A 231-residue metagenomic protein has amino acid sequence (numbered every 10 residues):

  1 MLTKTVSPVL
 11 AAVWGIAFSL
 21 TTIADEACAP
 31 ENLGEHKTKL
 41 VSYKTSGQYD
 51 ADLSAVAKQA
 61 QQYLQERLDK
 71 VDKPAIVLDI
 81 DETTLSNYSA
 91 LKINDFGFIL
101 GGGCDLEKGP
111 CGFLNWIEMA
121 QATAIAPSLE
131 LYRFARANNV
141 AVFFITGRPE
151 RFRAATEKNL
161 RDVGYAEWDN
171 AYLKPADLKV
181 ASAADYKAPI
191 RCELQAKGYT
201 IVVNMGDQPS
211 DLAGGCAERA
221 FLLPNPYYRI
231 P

Functional and structural regions predicted by a protein language model:
M1-L10: Bacterial N-terminal signal peptides that target proteins for export
L2, L20-L78: Non-catalytic pre-domain segments flanking phosphatase-related domains
L10-S19: Bacterial N-terminal signal peptides
D25-N32, G47, N138-V140, P149-P231: C-terminal cap/substrate-recognition subdomain and adjoining C-terminal extension of metal-dependent phosphatase-like
Q59, Y63-K70, T83, N87 (+4 more regions): Structured segments of extracytoplasmic/periplasmic soluble domains in secreted or envelope-associated proteins
L68-A75, T84-A122, A137: Active-site neighborhood of HAD-like aspartate-dependent phosphohydrolases
L78-I80, M205-G206: Active-site flanking residues adjacent to catalytic metal/cofactor-binding acidic residues
N115-F143, E150-R151: Short, acidic loop-to-helix structural element flanking the phosphoryl-transfer center in phosphate-processing enzymes
